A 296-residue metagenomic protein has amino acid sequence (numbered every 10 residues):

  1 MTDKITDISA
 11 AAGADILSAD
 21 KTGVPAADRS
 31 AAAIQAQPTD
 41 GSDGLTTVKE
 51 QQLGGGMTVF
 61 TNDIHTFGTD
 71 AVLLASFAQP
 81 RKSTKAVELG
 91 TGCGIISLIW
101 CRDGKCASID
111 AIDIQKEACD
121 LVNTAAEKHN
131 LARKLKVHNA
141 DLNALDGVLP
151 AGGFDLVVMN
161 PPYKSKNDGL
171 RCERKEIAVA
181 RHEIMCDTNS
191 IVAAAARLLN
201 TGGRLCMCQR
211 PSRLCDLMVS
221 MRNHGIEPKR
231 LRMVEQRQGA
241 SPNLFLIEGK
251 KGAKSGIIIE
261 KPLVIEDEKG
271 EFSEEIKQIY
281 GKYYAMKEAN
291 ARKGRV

Functional and structural regions predicted by a protein language model:
M1-T46, K293-R295: Intrinsically disordered, low-complexity terminal tails and inter-domain linkers enriched for S/T/G/P/D/E
T2-I5, P38-D63, G252-G256: Non-catalytic substrate-recognition/targeting regions of SAM-dependent transferases
V48-K85, T91-C93, L98-D103, F245-E248: SAM-dependent Rossmann-like transferase core, predominantly class I methyltransferases with a strong bias toward
T58, I64-F67, M185-P242: Conserved Class I SAM-dependent methyltransferase catalytic core
F77-L170, A193: Conserved SAM/SAH cofactor-binding pocket of Class I
P161-S190: Mobile active-site "lid"/loop adjacent to the S-adenosyl-L-methionine
S241-V296: SAM/dcSAM-binding transferase cores
